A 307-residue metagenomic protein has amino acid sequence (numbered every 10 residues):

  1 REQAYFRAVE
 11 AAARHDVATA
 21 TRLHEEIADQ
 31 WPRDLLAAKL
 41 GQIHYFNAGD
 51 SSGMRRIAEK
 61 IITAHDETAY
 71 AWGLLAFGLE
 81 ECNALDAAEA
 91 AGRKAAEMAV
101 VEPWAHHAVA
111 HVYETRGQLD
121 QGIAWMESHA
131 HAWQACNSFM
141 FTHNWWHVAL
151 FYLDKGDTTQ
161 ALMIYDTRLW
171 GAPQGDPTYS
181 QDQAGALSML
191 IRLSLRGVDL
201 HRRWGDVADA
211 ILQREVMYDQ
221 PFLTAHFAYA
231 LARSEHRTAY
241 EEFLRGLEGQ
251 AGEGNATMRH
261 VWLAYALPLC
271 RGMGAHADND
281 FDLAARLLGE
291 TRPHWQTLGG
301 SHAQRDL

Functional and structural regions predicted by a protein language model:
R1-A4, W31-A38, H65-W72, V100-H107 (+5 more regions): Generic helix N-cap/helix-start motif at coil->alpha-helix transitions
Y5-A48: Hydrophobic alpha-helical hairpins/lids featuring a short glycine-rich hinge
F6, E10-A11, I43-H44, G78-L79 (+5 more regions): Residue-level signature for tetratricopeptide repeat
H24, R33, L40-T63, E67-E81 (+3 more regions): Active-site lining segments of carbohydrate-active enzymes
E26-I27, K60-I61, K94-A95, H129 (+2 more regions): Canonical positions in the second alpha-helix
L150-L307: Helix-coil-helix junctions within alpha-helical repeat/solenoid scaffolds
